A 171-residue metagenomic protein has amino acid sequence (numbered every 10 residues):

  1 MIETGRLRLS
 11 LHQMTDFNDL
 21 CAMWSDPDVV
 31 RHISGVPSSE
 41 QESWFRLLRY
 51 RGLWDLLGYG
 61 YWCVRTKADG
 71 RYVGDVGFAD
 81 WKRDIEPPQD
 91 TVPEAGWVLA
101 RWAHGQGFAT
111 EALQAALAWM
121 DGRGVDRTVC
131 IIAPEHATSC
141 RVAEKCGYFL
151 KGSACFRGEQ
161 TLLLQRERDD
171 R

Functional and structural regions predicted by a protein language model:
M1-H32, L48, C63-R171: Acyl-donor (CoA/ACP) binding surface of acyl/acetyltransferases
G35: Active-site beta->alpha N-cap acidic-glycine motif
S38: Donor nucleotide-sugar recognition loop
R51-C63: A short helix-loop-beta-strand connector motif used in the catalytic cores of GNAT acetyltransferases and, in some
